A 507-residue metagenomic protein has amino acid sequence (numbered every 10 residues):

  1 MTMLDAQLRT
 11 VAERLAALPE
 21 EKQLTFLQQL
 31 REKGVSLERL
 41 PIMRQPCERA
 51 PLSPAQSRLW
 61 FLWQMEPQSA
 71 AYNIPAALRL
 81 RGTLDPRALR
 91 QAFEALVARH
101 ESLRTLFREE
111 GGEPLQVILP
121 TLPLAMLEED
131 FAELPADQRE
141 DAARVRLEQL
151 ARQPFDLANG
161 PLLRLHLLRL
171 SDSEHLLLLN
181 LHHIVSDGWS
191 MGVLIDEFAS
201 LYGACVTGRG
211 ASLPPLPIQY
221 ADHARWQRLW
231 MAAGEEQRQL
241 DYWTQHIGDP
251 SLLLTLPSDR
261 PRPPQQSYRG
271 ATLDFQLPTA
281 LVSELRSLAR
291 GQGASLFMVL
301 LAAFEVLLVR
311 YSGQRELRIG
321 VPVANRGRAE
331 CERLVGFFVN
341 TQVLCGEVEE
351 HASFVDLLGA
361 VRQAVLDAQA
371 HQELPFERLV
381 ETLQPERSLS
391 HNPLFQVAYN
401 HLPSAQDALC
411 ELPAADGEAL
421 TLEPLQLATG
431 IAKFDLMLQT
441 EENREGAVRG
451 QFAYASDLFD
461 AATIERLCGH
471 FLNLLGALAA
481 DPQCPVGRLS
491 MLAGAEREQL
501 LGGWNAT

Functional and structural regions predicted by a protein language model:
T2, R9-P67, R90-E140, V145-R146 (+5 more regions): Short amphipathic alpha-helices and their capping loops
S57-E66, P75-T83, F93-A95, E109 (+12 more regions): Adenylate-forming
A71: Conserved active-site beta-strand element of glycosyltransferases/polysaccharide synthases
L89, L194, V299-L300, Q372 (+1 more regions): Short strand-loop-helix active-site module centered on a catalytic nucleophile
D187: A Lys-centered signature of the CheY-like receiver
S190: Receiver (REC) domain switch/active-site region of two-component response regulators
T207-G210, A480-Q483: Flexible helix-coil linker/hinge segments at domain or subdomain boundaries
